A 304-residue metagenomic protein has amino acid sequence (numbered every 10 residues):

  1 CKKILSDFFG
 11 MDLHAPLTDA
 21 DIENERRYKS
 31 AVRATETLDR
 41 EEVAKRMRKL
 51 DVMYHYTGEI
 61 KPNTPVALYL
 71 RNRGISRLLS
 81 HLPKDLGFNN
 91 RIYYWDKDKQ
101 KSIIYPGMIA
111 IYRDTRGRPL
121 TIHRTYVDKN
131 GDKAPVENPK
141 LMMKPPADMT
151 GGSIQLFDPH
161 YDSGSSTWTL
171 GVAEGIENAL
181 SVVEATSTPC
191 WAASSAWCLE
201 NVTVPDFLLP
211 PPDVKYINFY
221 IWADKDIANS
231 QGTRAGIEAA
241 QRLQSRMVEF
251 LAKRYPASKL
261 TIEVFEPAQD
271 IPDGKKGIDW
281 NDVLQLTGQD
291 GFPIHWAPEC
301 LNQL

Functional and structural regions predicted by a protein language model:
C1-G74, L78: Non-catalytic accessory segments of DNA primases and related replication-initiation nucleases
N24-K29, N90-D98, D132-K133, P272-L284: Short, solvent-exposed polar/charged micro-motifs at secondary-structure junctions
A34-L38, A67-S76, K84, K275-F292: Terminal-region recognition feature
M47-H55, Y126, W191, W280: Tryptophan-centered motif/residue detector
R77-I103: Short, basic/aromatic recognition patches
L79-S80, T121-T125, V264-P267, D279: Short amphipathic beta-strand/extended segments with alternating polar/hydrophobic composition
Y94-V214: Phosphate-handling DNA/RNA-contact segment within nucleic-acid enzymes
T167-W168, I176-L304: TOPRIM fold recognition
